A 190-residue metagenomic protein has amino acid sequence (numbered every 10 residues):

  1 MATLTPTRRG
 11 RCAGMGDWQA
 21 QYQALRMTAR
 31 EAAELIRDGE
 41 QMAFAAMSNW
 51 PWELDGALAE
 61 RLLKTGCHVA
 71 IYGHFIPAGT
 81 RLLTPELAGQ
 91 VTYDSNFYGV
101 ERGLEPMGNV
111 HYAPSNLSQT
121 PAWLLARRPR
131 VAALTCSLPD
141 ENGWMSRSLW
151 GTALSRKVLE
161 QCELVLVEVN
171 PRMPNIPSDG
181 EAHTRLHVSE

Functional and structural regions predicted by a protein language model:
A2-E190: Conserved alpha/beta enzyme-core scaffold
